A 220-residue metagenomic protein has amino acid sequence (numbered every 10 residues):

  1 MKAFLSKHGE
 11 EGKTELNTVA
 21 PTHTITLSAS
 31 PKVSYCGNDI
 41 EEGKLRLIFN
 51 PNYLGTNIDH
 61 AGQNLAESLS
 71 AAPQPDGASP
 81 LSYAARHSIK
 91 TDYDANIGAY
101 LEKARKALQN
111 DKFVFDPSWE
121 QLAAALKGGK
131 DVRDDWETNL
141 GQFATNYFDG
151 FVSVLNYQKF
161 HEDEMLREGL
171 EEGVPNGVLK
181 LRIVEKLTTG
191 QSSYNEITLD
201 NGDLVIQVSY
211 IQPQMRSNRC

Functional and structural regions predicted by a protein language model:
M1-L54, D135-V208: Auxiliary, metal-adjacent structural segments of Zn-dependent hydrolase domains
K2-S6, G62, A66, L101 (+4 more regions): Residue-level detector of alpha-helical secondary structure
I40, H60-G62, G128-G129: Surface-exposed beta-strand edges and their flanking turn/coil or helix-capping segments
L47-A78, G202-C220: Active-site recognition of the HExxH zinc-binding catalytic motif
N50, D94, V114-D116: Compositionally biased, low-structure terminal segments
Q63, Q74, Q109, Q121 (+5 more regions): Residue-identity detector for glutamine
A71-L108: Post-HExxH zinc-binding segment in Zn-dependent metallohydrolases
L81-H87, K106-Q142: Acidic/histidine-rich, surface-exposed loop or edge segments in extracytoplasmic proteins
